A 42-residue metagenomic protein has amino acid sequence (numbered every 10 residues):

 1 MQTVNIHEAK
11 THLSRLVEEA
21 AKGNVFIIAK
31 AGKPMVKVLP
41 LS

Functional and structural regions predicted by a protein language model:
M1-L16: Bateman/CBS regulatory modules and CBS-like beta-alpha motifs in cytosolic regions of diverse proteins
H7, E18, I27-A29: N-terminal cationic amphipathic segment used for targeting or macromolecule association
R15-E18, L41: Generic detector of low-complexity/intrinsically disordered segments and short hydrophobic N-terminal stretches
A20-K22: Short, small/polar residue-rich loop motifs at catalytic or cofactor-binding pockets
V25-S42: Short, charge-rich, low-complexity interaction segments located in flexible loops at or near secondary-structure
